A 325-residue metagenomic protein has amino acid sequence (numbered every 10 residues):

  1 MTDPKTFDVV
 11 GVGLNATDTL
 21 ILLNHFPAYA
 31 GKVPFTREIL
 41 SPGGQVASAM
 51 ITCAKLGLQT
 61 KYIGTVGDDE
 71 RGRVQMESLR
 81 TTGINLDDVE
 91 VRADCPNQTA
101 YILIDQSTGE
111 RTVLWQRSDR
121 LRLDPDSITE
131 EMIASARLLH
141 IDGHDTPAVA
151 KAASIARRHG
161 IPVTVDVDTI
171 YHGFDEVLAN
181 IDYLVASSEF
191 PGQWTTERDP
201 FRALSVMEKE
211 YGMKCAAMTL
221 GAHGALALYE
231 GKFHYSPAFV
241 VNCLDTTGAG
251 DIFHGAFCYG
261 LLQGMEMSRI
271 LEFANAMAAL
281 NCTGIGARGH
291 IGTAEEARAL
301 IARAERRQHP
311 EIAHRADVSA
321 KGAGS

Functional and structural regions predicted by a protein language model:
M1-D8, P200-S325: Conserved phosphate-binding/catalytic region of the ribokinase-like
M1-T65, E70-V74, T81, S107 (+2 more regions): Glycine-rich phosphate/adenosyl-contacting loop at the front of the ribokinase-like
V10, K61, H140, T164 (+1 more regions): Structural detector of well-ordered beta-strand residues that form the stable sheet scaffold of enzyme domains
I51, T99-L103, T112, G224-A227: Short beta-strand scaffold segments in enzyme catalytic cores
T65, V91-R92, I102-L138, G143: Conserved phosphate-binding/catalytic loop of the ribokinase/pfkB sugar-kinase fold
S78-D94: A glycine-rich helix N-cap at a beta->alpha junction
A153-Y235, N242: Conserved phosphate/ATP/ADP-binding segment of small-molecule kinases
